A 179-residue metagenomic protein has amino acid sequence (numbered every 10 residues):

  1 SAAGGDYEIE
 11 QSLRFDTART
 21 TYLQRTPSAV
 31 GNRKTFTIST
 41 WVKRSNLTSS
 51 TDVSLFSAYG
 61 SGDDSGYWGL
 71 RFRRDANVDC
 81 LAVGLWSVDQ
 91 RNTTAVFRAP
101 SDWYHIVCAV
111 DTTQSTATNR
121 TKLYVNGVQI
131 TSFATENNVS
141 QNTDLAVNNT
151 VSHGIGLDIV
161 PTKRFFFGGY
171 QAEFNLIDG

Functional and structural regions predicted by a protein language model:
A2-G179: Extracellular glycan-associated modules
